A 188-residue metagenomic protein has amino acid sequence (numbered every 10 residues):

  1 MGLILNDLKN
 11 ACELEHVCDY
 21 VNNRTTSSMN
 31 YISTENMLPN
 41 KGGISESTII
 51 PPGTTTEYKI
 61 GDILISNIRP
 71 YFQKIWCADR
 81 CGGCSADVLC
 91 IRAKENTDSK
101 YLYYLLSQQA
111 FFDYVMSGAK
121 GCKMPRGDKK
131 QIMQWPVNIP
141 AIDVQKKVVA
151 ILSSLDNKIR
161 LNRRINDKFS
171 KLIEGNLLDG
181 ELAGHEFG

Functional and structural regions predicted by a protein language model:
M1-G2, I68, G82-L89, K120-V149: A short glycine-rich beta-alpha junction/loop motif
M1-R24, M37-P39, Q134, N138 (+2 more regions): Non-catalytic DNA-recognition/assembly elements of restriction-modification systems
N6, S45-T48, A78, H185: Helix-loop segments that flank and shape redox-cofactor active sites
L8-I60: Sequence-specific dsDNA recognition surfaces
M29, V88, D179: A residue-level signal for beta-strand positions that form part of recognition/binding surfaces within mature
T54-T56, I60-F111: A short beta-sheet element
L64, R80, A119, L182 (+1 more regions): Short glycine/serine/threonine-biased micro-segments
K100-K130: Short, positively charged
